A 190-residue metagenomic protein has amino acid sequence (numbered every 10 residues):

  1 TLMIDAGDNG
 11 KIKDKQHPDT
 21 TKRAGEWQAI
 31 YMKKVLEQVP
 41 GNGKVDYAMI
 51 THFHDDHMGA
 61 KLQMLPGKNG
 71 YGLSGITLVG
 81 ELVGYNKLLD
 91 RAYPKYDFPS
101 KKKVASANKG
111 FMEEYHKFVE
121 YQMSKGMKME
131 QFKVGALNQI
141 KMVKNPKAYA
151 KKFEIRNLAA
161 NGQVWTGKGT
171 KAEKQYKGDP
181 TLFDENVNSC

Functional and structural regions predicted by a protein language model:
T1-K44, E185-C190: Conserved beta-strand hairpin/beta-sheet module of binuclear metal-dependent hydrolase folds, prominently
G7-N9, H54-D56, Y93-K95: Catalytic metal-binding/acid-base residues of hydrolase active sites
K34, G41-N42, Y47, M58-C190: Flexible, acidic/histidine-containing loops and adjacent segments that form or flank the divalent-metal
M49-H52: Non-catalytic, solvent-exposed interaction/assembly segments
